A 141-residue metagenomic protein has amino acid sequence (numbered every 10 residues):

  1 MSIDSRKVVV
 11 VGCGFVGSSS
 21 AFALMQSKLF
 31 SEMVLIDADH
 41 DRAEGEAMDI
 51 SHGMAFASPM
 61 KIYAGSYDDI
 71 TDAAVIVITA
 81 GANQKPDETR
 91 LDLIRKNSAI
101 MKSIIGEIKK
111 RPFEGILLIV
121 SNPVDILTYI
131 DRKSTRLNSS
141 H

Functional and structural regions predicted by a protein language model:
R6-V10: Beta1/beta-strand and adjacent pyrophosphate-binding region of the FAD-binding site in flavoprotein oxidoreductases
C13-G14: Glycine-rich Rossmann-fold phosphate-binding loop(s) that bind the pyrophosphate of adenine dinucleotide cofactors
G17-S18: N-terminal Rossmann-fold NAD(P) dinucleotide-binding loop
L24: Aromatic pocket-lining residues of Rossmann-like dinucleotide-binding sites
E32, I36-A74, E88: Conserved N-terminal Rossmann-fold NAD(P) cofactor-binding segment
A80-A82: Conserved NAD(P)H cofactor-binding loop of Rossmann-fold oxidoreductase domains
D87-S134: Rossmann-fold NAD(P)-binding glycine/threonine-rich loop
K133-H141: Conserved small/polar residues in nucleotide/adenosyl-binding loops
